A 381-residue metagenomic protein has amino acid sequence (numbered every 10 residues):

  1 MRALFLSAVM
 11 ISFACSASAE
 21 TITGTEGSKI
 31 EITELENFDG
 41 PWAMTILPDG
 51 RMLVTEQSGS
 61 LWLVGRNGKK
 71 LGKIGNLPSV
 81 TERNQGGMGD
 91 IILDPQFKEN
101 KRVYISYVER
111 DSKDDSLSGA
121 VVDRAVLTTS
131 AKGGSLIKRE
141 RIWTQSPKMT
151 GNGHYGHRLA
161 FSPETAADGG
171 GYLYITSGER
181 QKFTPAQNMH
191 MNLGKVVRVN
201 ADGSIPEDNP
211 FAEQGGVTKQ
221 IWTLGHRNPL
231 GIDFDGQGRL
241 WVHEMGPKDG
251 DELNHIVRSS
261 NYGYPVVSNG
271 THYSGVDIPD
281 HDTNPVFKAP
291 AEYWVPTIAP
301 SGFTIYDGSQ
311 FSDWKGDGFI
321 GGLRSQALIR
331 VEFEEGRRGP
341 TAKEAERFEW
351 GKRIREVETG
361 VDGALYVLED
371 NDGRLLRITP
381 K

Functional and structural regions predicted by a protein language model:
L6-S7, A17: Cleavable N-terminal signal peptides
S12-S16: N-terminal signal peptide c-region/cleavage motif recognized by signal peptidases
A19-I30, A131-S135, S204-Q214, N269-P285 (+1 more regions): Blade/loop signatures of beta-propeller domains
A19-T184, G231, R239-V242, G246 (+2 more regions): Acidic, Gly/Ser/Thr-rich repeat motifs that build Ca2+-stabilized beta-propeller blades
G119-S130, M189-D202, I256-V257: Beta-propeller blade signature
V197, D251-T283: Mobile, glycine-enriched helix-loop/loop "lid" segments at the mouths of ligand-binding/catalytic clefts that gate
V217-E252, V257: Repeat-solenoid scaffold signature
H226, G339-V361: Conserved blade-ending motifs and adjacent loop-strand segments that build the rim/top face of beta-propeller domains
